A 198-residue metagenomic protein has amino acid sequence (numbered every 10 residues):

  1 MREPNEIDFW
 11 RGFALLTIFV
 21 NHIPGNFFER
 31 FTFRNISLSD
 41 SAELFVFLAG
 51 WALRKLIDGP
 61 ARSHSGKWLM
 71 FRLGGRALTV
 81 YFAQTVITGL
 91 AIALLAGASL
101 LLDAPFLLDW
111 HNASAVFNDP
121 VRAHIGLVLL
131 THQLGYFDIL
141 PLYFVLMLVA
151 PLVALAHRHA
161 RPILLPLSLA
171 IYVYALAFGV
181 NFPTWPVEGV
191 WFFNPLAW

Functional and structural regions predicted by a protein language model:
M1-R11: N-terminal membrane topogenic signal
P4, S63-W68, L155-P162: Membrane-interface helix-boundary motifs at transmembrane edges
W10-N21, D40-R54, A83-T88, L140-F144 (+2 more regions): Hydrophobic cores of alpha-helical transmembrane segments in multi-pass integral membrane proteins
E29-A115, A123-G135, A150: Membrane helical hairpin/interfacial module
E29-T32, F182-V187: Membrane-interface helix termini and inter-helical loops of multi-pass transporters
T88-L95, S114-T184, W191-A197: Hydrophobic alpha-helical segments with transmembrane-like composition
